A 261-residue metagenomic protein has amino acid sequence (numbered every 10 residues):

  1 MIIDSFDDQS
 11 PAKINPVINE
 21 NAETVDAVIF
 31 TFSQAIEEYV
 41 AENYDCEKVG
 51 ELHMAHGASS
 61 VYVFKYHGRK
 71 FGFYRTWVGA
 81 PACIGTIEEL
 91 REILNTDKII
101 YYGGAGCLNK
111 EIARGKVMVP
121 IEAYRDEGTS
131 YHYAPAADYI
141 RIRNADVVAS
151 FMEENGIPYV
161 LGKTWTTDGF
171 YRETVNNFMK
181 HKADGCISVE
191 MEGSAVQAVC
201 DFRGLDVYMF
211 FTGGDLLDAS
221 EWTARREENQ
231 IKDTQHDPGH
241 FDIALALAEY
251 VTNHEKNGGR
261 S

Functional and structural regions predicted by a protein language model:
M1-I142, D146, F202: Metabolite-binding pocket within alpha/beta catalytic cores that recognizes anionic/polar moieties
V49-H53, I157-G162, N253-S261: Flexible, glycine/charged-enriched surface loops at secondary-structure junctions
D126-T129, R172-T174, L217-W222: Short acidic/His/Gly/Ser-rich catalytic and metal-binding motifs that mark active-site loops of diverse hydrolases
D138-G185: Active-site rim beta-loop-alpha module in soluble metabolic enzymes
V147-N155, V199, I243-H254: Generic non-transmembrane alpha-helical segments
S194-K232: Zn-dependent metallopeptidase/amidohydrolase metal-coordination segment
A219-S261: His/Asp/Glu-rich mid-to-C-terminal helical/loop segments that flank catalytic regions of hydrolases
